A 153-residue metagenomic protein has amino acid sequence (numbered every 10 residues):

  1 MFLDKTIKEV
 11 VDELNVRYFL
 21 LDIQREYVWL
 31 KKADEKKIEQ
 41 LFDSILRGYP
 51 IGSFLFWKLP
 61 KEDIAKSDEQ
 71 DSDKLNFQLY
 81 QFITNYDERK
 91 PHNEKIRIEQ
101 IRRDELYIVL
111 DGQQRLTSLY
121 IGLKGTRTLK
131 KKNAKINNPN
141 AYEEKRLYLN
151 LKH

Functional and structural regions predicted by a protein language model:
F2-V11, N15-K31, E39-H153: Basic- and aromatic-enriched surface patches that contact anionic nucleotides/nucleic acids
